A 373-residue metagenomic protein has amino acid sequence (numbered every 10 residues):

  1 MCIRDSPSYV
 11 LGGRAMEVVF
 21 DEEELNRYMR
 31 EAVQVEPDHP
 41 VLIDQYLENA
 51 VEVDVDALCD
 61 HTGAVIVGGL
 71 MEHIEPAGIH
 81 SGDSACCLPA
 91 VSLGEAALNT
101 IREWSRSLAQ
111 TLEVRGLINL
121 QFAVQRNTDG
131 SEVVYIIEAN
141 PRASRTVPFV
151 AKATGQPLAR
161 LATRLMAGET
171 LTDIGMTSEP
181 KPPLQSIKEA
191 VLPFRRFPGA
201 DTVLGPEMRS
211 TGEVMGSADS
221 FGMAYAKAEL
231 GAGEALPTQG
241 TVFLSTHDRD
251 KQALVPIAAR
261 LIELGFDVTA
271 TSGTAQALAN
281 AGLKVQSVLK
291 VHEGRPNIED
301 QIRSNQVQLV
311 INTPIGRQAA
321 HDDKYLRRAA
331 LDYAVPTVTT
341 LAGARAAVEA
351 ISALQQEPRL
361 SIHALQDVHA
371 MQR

Functional and structural regions predicted by a protein language model:
M1-I3: Short, small-residue-biased leader/transition segments that mark boundaries at the very start of proteins
L11, P237-T313: Conserved structured catalytic cores and adjacent interaction surfaces of nucleotide-binding/hydrolyzing enzymes
L11-R14, V18-T238: ATP-dependent carboxylate activation and anion-phosphoryl transfer catalytic cores that bind Mg-ATP to form
R14, L289-K290, I298-R373: Peripheral docking tails and interdomain loops at the edges of cofactor- or intermediate-handling domains
Y28-M29, G78-H80, F149, A279 (+3 more regions): Short, charged, surface-exposed secondary-structure boundary motifs
E52, L117-N119, T146, K251-V255 (+2 more regions): Short glycine/serine/threonine-rich phosphate/pyrophosphate-binding segments that cradle anionic phosphate groups
G68, E103, I137, Q156 (+11 more regions): Feature representing long, continuous alpha-helical segments
